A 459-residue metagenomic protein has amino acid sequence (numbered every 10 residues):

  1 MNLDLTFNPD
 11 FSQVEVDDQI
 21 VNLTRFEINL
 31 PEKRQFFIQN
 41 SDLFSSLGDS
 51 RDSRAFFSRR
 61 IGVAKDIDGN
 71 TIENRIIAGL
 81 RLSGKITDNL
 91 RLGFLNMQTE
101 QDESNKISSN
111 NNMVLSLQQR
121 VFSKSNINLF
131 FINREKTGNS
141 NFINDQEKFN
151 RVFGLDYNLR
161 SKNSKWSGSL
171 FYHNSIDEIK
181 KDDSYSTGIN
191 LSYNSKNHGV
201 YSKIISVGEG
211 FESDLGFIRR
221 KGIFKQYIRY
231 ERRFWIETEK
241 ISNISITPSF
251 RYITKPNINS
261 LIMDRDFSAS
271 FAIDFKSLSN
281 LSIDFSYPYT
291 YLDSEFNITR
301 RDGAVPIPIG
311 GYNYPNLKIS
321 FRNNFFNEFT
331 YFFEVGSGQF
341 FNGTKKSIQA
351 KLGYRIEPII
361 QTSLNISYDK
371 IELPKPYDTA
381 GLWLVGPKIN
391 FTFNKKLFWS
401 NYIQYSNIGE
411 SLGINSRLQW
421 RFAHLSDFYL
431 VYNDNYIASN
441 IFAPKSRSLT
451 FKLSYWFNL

Functional and structural regions predicted by a protein language model:
M1-K240, R447-F451: Outer-membrane beta-barrel channel domains
R75-I77, S83, N150, N163-L459: Exposed, low-structure sequence patches enriched in small/polar residues
